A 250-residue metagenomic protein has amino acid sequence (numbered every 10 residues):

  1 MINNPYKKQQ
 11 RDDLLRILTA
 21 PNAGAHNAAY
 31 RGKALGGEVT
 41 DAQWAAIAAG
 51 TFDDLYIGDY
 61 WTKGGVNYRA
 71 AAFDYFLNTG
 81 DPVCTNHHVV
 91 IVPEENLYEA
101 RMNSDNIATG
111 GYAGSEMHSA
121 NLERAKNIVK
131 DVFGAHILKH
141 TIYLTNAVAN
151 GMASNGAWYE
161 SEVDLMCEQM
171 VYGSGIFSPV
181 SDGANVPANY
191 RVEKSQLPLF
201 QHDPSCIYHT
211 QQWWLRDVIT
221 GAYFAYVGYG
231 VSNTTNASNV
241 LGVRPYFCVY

Functional and structural regions predicted by a protein language model:
M1-R16: Short, low-complexity N-terminal tether/leader segments at secretion or assembly junctions of large, surface-exposed
L15-Y250: Collagenous Gly-X-Y triple-helix signature in extracellular proteins
